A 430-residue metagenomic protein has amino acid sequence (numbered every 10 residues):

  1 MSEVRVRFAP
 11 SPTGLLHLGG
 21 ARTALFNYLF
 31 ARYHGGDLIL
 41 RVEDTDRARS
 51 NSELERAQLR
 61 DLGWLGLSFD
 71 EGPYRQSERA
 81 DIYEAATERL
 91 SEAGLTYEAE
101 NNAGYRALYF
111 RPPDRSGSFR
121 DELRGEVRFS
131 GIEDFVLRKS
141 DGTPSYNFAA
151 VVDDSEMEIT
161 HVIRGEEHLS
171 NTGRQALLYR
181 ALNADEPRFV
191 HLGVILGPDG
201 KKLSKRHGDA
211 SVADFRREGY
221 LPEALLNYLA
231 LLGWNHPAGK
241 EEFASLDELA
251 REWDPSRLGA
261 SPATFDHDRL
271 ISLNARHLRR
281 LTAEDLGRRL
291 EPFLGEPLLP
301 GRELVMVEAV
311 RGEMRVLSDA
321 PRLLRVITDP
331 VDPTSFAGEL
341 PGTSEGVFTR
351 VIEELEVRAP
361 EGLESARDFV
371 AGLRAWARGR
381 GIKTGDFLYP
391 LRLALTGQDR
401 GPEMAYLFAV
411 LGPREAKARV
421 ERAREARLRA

Functional and structural regions predicted by a protein language model:
M1-E100, A107-L108, S130, T143 (+2 more regions): N-terminal Rossmann-like or analogous alpha/beta NTP/dinucleotide-binding catalytic cores that position adenine
R7-P12, L40-E43, M157-H161, R374 (+1 more regions): Glycine- and acidic
N27, Q58, L90, F110 (+7 more regions): Residue-level signal for inorganic ion chemistry
R60, E88, R180, A213 (+4 more regions): Generic alpha-helical structural context detector
F69-G72, E186-F189, P237-K240, G295-V307 (+3 more regions): Short, surface-exposed acidic
Q76, Y97-K205, S211-V212, H236: Active-site cores that bind ATP or allylic diphosphates and position pyrophosphate for catalysis
R188, L192-T334, T396-A430: Catalytic adenosine-cofactor/nucleotide-binding cores of aminoacyl-tRNA synthetases and other
G287, G342-L395: C-terminal accessory/binding modules appended to enzymatic or scaffolding proteins
